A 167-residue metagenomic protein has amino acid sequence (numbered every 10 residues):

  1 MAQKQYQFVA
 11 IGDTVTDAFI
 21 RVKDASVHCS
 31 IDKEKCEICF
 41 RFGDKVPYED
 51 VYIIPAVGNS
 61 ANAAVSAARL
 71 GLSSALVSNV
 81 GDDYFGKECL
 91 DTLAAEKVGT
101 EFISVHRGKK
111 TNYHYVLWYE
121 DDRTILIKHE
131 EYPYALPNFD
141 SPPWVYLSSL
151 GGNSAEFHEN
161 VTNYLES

Functional and structural regions predicted by a protein language model:
A2-S30, Y52, L90-V105, L117-S167: Ribokinase/PfkB-type carbohydrate-kinase core domain
A2-V77, K87: Glycine-rich phosphate/adenosyl-contacting loop at the front of the ribokinase-like
I38-V46, R107-K109, P133-Y134, E156-H158: Short C-terminal domain-edge/linker segments immediately following a structured domain
N59-N62, F85, K110, A155-F157: Short glycine/serine/threonine-rich phosphate/pyrophosphate-binding segments that cradle anionic phosphate groups
V77-S78, S149: Small/polar loops that bind or transfer phosphate-bearing groups
S78-D82, E101-K110: Beta-strand->loop->alpha-helix junctions that form or flank phosphate-binding loops in nucleotide-handling enzymes
G81-Y84, Y119: Subtilisin-like peptidase catalytic core
H114: Conserved beta-strand and immediately adjacent loop positions that scaffold enzyme active sites
